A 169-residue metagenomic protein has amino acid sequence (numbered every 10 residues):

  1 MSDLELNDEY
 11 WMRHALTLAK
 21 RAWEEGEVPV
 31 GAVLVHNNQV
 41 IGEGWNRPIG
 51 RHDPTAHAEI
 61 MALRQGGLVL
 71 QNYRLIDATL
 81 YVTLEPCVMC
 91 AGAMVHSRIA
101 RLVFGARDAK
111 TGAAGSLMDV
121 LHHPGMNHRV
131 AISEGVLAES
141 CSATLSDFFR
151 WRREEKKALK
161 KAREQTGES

Functional and structural regions predicted by a protein language model:
M1-A22, M89, A93-S169: Zinc-dependent deaminase
A15, A19-A22, A32, G42 (+2 more regions): Small-residue (primarily alanine) positions within well-ordered alpha-helices, especially packing/interaction faces
V30-N38: Short beta-strand scaffold segments in enzyme catalytic cores
H36-N37, R64, I76: A cytosolic small-molecule/anion-sensing beta-strand core signal
I41-P48: Short beta->alpha transition motifs characteristic of CBS
G50-I60: A short, polar/charged loop-to-alpha-helix boundary motif
N72-E85: Immediate flanking context of iron-sulfur cluster ligation sites
